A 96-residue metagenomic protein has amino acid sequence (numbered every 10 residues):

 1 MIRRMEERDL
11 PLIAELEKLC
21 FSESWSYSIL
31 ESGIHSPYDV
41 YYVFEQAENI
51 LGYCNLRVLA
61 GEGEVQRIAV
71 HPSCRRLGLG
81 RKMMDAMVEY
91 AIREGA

Functional and structural regions predicted by a protein language model:
R4-S73, L77, R81-E94: Acetyl-CoA-dependent GNAT
